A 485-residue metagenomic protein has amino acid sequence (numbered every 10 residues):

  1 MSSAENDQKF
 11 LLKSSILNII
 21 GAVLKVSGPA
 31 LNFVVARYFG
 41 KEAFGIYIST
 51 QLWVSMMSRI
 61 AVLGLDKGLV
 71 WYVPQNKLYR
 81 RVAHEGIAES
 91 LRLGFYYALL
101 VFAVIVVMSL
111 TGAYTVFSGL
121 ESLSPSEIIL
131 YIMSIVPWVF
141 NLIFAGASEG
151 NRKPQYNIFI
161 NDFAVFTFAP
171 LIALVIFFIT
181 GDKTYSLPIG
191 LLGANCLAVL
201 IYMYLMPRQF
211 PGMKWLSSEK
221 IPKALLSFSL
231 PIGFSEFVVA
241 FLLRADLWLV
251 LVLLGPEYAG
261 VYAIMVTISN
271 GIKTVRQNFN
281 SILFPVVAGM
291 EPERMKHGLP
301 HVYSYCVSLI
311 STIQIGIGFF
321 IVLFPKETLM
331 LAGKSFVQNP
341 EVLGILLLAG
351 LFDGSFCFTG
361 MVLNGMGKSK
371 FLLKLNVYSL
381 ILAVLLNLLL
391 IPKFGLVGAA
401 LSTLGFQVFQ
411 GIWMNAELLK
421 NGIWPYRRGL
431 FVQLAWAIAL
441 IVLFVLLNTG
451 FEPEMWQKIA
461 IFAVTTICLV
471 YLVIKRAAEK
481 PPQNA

Functional and structural regions predicted by a protein language model:
M1-D7, L11, L123, T180 (+5 more regions): Interhelical loop/hinge segments that connect adjacent transmembrane helices in multipass membrane
E5-Q8, G112-Y131, I321-L351, V397: Interfacial segments at transmembrane-helix termini and the short loops linking adjacent helices
D7-V70, F102-L110, S134, S227-E257 (+1 more regions): Signature of the first transmembrane helix
L12-L24, T50, R59-A113, S126 (+3 more regions): Membrane-water interface segments that mark the loop-to-transmembrane alpha-helix transition
Y72-Y96, V261-V377: Specific pore-lining/lateral-gate transmembrane helices of multi-pass inner-membrane transport and insertion machines
T115, I179, S379, R428-P482: Transmembrane alpha-helical segments of multi-pass transport proteins
I129, F159-R208, Y378-L382, L396-E417 (+1 more regions): Hydrophobic alpha-helical transmembrane segments
P137-N161, L347-Y378, L418-K420: Membrane-interface junctions at transmembrane-helix termini in multi-pass inner-membrane proteins
